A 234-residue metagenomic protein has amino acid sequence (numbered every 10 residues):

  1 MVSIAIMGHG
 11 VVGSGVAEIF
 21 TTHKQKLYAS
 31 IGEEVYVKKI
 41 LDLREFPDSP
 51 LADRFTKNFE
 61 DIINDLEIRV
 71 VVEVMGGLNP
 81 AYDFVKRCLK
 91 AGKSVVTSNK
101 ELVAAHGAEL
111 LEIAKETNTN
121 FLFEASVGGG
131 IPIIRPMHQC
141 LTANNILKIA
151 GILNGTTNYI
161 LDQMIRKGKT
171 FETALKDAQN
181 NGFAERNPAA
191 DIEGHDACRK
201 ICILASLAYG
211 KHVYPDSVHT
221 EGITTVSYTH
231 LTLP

Functional and structural regions predicted by a protein language model:
M1-S3: Extreme N-terminal starter segment of soluble prokaryotic enzymes
H9: Glycine-rich Rossmann-fold phosphate-binding loop(s) that bind the pyrophosphate of adenine dinucleotide cofactors
G13: N-terminal Rossmann-fold NAD(P) dinucleotide-binding loop
L27-S49: NAD(P)-binding Rossmann-fold cofactor-contacting core
D61-V70, V74, L78-T97: Rossmann-fold NAD(P) dinucleotide-binding segment
K100-F121: Rossmann-fold NAD(P)-binding glycine/threonine-rich loop
N118, L122-A184, H195-D196: Rossmann-like NAD(P)H-binding beta-loop-alpha module
T229-P234: Conserved small/polar residues in nucleotide/adenosyl-binding loops
